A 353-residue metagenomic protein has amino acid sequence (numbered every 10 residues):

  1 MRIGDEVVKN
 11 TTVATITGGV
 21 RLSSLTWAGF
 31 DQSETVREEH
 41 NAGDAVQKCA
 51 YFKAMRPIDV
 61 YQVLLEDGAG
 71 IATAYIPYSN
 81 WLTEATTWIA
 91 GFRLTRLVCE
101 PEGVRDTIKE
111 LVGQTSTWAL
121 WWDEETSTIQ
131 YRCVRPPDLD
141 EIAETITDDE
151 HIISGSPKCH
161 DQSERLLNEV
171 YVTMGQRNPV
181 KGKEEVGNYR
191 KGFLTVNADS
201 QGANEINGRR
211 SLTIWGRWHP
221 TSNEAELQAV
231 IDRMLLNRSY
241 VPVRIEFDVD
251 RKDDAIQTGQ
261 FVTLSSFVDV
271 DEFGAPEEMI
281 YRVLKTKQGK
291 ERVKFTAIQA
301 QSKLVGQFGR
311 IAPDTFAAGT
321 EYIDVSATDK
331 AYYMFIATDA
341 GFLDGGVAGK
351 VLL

Functional and structural regions predicted by a protein language model:
R2-G4, I16-G19, D31, E39-L353: C-terminal extracytoplasmic interaction modules
E6-V8: Well-ordered beta-strand scaffold positions
V36: Glycine/proline-rich loop-helix segments at beta-alpha junctions forming the active-site rim of enzyme cores
